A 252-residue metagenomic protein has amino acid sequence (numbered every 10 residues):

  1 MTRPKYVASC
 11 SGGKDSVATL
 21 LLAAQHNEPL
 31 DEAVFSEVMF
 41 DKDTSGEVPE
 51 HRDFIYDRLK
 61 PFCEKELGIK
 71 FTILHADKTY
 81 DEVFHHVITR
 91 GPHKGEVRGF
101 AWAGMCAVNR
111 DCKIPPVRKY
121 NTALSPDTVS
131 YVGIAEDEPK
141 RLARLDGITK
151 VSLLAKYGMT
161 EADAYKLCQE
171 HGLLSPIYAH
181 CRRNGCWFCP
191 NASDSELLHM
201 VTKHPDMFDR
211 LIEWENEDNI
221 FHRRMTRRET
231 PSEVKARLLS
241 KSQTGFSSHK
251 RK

Functional and structural regions predicted by a protein language model:
M1-K252: Nucleotide-activated chemistry modules centered on ATP-dependent adenylation/adenylyltransferase
